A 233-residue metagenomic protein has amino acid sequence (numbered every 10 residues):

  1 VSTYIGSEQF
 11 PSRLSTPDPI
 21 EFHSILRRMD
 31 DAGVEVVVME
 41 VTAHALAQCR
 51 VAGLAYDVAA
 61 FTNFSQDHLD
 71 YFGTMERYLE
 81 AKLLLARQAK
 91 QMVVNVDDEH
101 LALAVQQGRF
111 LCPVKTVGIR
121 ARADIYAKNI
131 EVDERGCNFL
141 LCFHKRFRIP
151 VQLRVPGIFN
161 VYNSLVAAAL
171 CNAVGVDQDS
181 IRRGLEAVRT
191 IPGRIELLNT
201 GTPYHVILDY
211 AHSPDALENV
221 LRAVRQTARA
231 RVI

Functional and structural regions predicted by a protein language model:
V1-Y4, V41-T42: Short beta-strand-centered segment that lines the nucleotide-binding/catalytic pocket of NTP-utilizing
E8-P19, S65-G73: Flexible beta-alpha connector loops of hexameric P-loop NTPases
F10-T42: Conserved nucleotide-sensing/catalytic segment adjacent to the nucleotide-binding pocket in NTP-handling enzymes
E21-S24, N163-A169, N219: Short amphipathic alpha-helical face segments that pack within enzyme cores and frequently flank/anchor catalytic
D30-M39, A47, V51, A55-H205 (+1 more regions): Acidic, Mg2+-coordinating active-site environments of NTP-dependent enzymes
A43-G53, D215-V224: Switch II of P-loop NTPase G domains
T190-G193, P214-I233: Active-site beta-alpha connecting loops in nucleotide-dependent enzymes
D209: Conserved phosphate/oxyanion-binding catalytic-loop motifs
